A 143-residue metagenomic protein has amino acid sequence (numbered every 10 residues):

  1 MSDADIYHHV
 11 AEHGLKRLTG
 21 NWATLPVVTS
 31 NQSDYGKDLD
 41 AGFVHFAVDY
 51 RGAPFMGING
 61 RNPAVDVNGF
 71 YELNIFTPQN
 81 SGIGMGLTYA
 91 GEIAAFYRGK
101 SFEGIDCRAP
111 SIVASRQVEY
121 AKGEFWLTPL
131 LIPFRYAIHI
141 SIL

Functional and structural regions predicted by a protein language model:
M1-P63, I83, K100, L143: Small/polar-rich, solvent-exposed N-terminal microdomains that initiate assembly or binding
K37, A64, E119-G123: Sterically constrained small-residue positions within well-ordered secondary structures of folded domains
R51-A53, P78, Q117-V118: Short beta-turn/strand-loop junction motif enriched in small, turn-promoting residues
P63-Q79, W126-I138: Oligomerization/assembly interface segments of phage tail-like spikes and tubes
V65, Q79-L87, D106-I112: Low-complexity, flexible helical/coil segments
E72-A94: Mid-chain, well-packed structural core segment of small domains
A94-H139: Acidic-leaning, charged glycine-interspersed low-complexity segments
